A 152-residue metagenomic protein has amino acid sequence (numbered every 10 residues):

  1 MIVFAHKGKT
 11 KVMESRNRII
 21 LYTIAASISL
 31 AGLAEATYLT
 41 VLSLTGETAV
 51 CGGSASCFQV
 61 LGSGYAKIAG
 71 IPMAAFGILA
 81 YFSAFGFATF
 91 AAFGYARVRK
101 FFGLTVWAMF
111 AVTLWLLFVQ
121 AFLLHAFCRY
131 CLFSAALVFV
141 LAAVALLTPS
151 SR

Functional and structural regions predicted by a protein language model:
I2-R152: Membrane-interfacial helix-loop segments of redox and metal-homeostasis proteins, especially TM-loop-TM junctions
